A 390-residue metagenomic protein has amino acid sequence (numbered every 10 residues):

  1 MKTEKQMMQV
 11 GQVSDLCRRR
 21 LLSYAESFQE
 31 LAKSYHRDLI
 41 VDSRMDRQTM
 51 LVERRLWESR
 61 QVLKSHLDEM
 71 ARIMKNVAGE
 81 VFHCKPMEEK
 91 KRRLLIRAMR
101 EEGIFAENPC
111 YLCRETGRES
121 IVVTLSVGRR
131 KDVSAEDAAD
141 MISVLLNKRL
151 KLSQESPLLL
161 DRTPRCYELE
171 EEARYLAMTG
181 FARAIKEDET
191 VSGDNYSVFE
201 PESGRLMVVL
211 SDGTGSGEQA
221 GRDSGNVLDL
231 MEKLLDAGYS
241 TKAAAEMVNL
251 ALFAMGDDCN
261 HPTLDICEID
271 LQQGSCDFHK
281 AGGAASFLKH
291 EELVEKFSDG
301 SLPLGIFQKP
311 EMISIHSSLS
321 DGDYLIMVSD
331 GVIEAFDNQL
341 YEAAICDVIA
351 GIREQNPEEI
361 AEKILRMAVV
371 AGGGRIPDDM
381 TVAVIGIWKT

Functional and structural regions predicted by a protein language model:
M1-S156, M207: Signal-transmission coiled-coils
P86-E119, D137-P164, E172, G221-E291 (+1 more regions): Catalytic core of PPM/PP2C metal-dependent serine/threonine phosphatase domains
G117-I121, R174-L176, E202-M207, D321-Y324 (+1 more regions): Short hydrophobic/glycine-rich mini-motifs in sensory/regulatory modules that couple input to downstream signaling
L145, L158-G213, Q219, N226 (+1 more regions): N-terminal entry segment of metal-dependent catalytic domains or homologous docking segments
E189-S203, L264, K296-D337, G374: Acidic loop->beta-strand submotif enriched in PP2C/PPM serine/threonine phosphatases
D212-G213, G283, V328-G331, D379: DG-centered beta-turn motif at the end of beta-strands
G215-A237, S301, L319, D323-G374: Active-site-proximal, acidic helix/loop segment immediately C-terminal to a metal-coordinating Asp/Glu
K389-T390: Intrinsically disordered or compositionally simple regulatory linkers and C-terminal tails in signal-transduction
